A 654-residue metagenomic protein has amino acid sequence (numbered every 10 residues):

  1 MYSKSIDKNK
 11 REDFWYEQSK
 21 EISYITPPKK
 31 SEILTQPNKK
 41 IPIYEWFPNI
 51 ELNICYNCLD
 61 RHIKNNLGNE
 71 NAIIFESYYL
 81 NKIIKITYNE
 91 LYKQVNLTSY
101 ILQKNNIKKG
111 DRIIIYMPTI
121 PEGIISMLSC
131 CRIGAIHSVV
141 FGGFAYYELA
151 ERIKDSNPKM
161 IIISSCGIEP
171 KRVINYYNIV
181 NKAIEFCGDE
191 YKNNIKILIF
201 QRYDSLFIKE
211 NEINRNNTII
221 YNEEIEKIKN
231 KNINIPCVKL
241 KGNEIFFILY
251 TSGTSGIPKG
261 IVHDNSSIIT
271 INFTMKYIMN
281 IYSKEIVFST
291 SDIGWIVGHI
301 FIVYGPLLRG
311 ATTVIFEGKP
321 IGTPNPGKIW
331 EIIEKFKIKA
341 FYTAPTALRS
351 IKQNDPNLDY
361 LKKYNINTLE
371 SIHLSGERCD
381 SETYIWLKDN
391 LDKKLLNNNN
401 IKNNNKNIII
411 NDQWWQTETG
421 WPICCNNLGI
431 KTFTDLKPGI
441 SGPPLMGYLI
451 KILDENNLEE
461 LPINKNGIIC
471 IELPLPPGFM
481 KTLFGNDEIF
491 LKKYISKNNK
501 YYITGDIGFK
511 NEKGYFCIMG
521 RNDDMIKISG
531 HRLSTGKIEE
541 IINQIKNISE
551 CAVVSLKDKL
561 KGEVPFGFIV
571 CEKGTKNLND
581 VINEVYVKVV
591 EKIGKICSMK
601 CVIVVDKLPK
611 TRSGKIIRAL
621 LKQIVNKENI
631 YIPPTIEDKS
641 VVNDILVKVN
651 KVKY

Functional and structural regions predicted by a protein language model:
N69-N71, L198-F200, S205, E212-Y250 (+3 more regions): Conserved pre-ATP/AMP-binding loop-to-beta segment of ANL
I84-N89, F246-I269: Conserved AMP-binding A3 loop
V140-S165, V180, E334, F341 (+4 more regions): AMP-binding/adenylate-forming catalytic core of the ANL superfamily
S266-I286, I296-K339, N354: Conserved AMP-binding/adenylation subdomain of ANL enzymes
A311, K339-T343, Q353-P438, L449 (+1 more regions): Gly/Ser/Thr-rich phosphate-binding loop
K388, T434-P438, P476-G505, N522-D523 (+2 more regions): Conserved ANL (AMP-binding/adenylate-forming) active-site segment centered on the GW(Y/F)…HTG consensus within
P443-G447, E459-Y494, Y515, L533 (+1 more regions): Conserved ATP/PPi-binding loop(s) of AMP-dependent carboxylate-activating enzymes
I526, A552-D558, F566-V570, Y586-Y654: Conserved C-terminal "lid"/linker of ANL adenylate-forming enzymes
